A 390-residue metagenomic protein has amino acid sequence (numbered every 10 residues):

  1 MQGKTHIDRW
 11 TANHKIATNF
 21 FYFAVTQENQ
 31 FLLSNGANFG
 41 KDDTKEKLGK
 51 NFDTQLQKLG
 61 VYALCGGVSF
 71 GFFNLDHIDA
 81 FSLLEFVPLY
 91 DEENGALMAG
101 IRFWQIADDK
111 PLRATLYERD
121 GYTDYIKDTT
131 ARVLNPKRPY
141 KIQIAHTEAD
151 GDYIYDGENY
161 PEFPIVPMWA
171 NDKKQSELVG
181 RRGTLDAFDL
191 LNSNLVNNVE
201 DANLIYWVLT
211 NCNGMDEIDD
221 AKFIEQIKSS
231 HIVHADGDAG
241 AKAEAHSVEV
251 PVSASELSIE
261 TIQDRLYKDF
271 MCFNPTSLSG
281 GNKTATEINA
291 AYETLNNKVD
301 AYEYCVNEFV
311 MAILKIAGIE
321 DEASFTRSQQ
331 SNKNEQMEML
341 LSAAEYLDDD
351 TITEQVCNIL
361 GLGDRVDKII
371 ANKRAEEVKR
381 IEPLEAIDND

Functional and structural regions predicted by a protein language model:
M1-I78, D388: Extended, helix-rich architectural segments
N13, F23, Q27, N35 (+12 more regions): Surface-exposed polar/charged interaction patches
F20-V25, L64-S69, R182-N198, L204 (+2 more regions): Short, hydrophobic/amphipathic alpha-helical patches that form generic packing surfaces within helical domains
T44-L56, A63, G180, S258 (+3 more regions): Short amphipathic alpha-helical segments
G60, L64-M168: Extended, regular secondary-structure scaffolds
R113-A114, D128, A243, D321-R327: Generic structural motif
T147-K283: Extended, charged amphipathic alpha-helical segments
D220, E225, V233-D236, V250 (+2 more regions): C-terminal helix-loop subdomains that flank or include functional centers
